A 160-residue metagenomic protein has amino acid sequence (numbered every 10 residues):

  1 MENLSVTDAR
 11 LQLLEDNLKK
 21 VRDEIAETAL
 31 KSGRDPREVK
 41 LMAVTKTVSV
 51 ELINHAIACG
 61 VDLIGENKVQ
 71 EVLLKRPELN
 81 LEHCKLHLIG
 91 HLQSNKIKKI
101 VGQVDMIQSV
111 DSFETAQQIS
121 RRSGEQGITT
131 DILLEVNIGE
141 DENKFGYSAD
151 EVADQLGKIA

Functional and structural regions predicted by a protein language model:
M1-A160: Conserved alpha/beta-domain cores
